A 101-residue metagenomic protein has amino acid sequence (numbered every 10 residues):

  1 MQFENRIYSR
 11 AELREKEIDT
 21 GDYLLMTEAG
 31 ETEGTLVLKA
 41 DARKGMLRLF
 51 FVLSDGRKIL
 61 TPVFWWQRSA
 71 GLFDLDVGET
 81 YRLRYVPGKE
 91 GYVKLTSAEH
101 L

Functional and structural regions predicted by a protein language model:
F3-G45: Structural detector for short beta-strands of small beta-barrel domains
L25, R82-R84: Hydrophobic beta-strand signal
R43-L47, K89-Y92: Short acidic/glycine-enriched loop/turn segments that link adjacent beta-strands
R48-D55: Short, acidic/hydrophobic/Gly-rich beta-strand patch recurrent on exposed beta strands that often constitutes part
L53, P62-V63, Y85, S97: Residue-level recognition of conserved beta-strand positions in structured domain cores
R57-L75: Beta-strand/loop nucleic-acid-binding surfaces
V86-L101: OB-fold/S1-family single-stranded nucleic acid-binding modules
